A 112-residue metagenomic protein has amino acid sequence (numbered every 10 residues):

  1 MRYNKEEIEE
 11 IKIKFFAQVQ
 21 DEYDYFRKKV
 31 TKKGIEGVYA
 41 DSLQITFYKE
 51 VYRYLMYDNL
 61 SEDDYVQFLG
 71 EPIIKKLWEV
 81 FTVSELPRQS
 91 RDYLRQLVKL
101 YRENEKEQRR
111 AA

Functional and structural regions predicted by a protein language model:
R2-A112: Acidic interaction surfaces
